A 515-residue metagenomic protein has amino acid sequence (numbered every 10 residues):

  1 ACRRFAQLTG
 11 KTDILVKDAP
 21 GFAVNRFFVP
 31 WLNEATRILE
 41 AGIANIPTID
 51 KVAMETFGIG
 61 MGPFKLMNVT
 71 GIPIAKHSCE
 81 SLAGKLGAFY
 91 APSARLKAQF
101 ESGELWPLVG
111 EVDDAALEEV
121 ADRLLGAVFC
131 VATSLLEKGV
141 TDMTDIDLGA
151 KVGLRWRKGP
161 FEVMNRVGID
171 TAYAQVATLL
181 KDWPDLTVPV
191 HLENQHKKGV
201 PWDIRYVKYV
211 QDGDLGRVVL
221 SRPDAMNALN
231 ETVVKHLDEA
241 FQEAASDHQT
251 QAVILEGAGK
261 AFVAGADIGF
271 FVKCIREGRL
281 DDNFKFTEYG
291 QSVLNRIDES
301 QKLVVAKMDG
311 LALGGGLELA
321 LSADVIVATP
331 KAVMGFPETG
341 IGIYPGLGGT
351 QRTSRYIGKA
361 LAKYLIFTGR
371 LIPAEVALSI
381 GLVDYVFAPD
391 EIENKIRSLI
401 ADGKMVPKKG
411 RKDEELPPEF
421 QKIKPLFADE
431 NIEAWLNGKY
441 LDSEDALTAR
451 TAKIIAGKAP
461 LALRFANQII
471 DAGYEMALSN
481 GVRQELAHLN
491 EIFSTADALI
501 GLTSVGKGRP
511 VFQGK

Functional and structural regions predicted by a protein language model:
A1-G213, S221-D224, C274, G278 (+4 more regions): N-terminal glycine-rich phosphate-binding loop for ADP-containing cofactors
K198-K260, E277, D281, E288 (+1 more regions): Conserved CoA-thioester-binding segment of acyl-CoA-metabolizing enzymes
V218, R222, H236-L237, L255 (+7 more regions): Terminal peptide-recognition signature
G257-V293, A312, G340-G342, F512: Glycine- (often His-adjacent) and acidic-residue-rich active-site loop that binds/positions the CoA thioester
V293-I341, P373-A374: Glycine-rich beta-to-alpha active-site loop
V325, Y364, T368-R370, V376 (+1 more regions): Well-ordered beta-strand positions
T350-A360: Hydrophobic, secondary-structure "cap" segments at the distal end of domains
